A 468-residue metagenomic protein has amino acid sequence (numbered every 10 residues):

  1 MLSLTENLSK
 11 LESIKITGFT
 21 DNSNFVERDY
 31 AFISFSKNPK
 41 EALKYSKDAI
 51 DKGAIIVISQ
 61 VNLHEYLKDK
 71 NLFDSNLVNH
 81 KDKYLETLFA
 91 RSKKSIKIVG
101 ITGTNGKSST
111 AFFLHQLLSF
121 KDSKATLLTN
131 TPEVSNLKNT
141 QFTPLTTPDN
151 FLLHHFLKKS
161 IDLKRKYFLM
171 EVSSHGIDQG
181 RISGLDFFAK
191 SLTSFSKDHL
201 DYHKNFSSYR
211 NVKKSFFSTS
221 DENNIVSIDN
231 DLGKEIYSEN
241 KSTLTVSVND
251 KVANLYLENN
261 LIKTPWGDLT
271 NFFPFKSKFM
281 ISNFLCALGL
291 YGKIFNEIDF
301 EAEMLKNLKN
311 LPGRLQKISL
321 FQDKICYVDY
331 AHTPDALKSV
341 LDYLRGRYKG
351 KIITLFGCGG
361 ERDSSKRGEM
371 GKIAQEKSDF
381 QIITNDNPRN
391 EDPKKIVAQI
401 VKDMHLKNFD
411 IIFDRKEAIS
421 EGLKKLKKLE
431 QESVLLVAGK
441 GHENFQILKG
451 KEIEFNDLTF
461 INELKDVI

Functional and structural regions predicted by a protein language model:
M1-K83, T87, F272, K276-K278 (+4 more regions): N-terminal leader/targeting and accessory segments in enzymes
M1-S13, V26-A31, K37, E41 (+4 more regions): ATP-dependent carboxylate-amine ligase
I16, R28-D29, A54, K68-D69 (+5 more regions): Short, well-ordered alpha-helix to beta-strand connector turns
A42-A54, L72-N79, F188-S194, N211-K214 (+3 more regions): A short, gly/pro- and small-residue-rich
I55-V61, I225-D229, L355-F356, D379-N387: Short internal beta-strands
S59, L63-K68, L163-K166, D178 (+2 more regions): Acidic, Mg2+-coordinating active-site environments of NTP-dependent enzymes
H64-E65, E133-S135, G176-D178, D231-E235 (+3 more regions): Short, active-site-adjacent cap segments at secondary-structure transitions
K81-N224, I228, K234-S242, L288 (+2 more regions): Phosphate-binding loop of NTP-binding sites
